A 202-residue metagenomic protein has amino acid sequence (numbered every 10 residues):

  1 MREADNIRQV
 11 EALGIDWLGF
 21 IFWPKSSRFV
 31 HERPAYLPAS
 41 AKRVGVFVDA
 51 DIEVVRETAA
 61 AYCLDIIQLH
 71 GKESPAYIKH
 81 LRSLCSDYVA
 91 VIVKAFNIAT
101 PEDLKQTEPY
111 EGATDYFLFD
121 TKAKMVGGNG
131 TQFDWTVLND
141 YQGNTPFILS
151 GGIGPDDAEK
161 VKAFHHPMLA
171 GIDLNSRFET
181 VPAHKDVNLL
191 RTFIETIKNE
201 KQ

Functional and structural regions predicted by a protein language model:
M1-Q202: Conserved N-terminal beta1-alpha1 strand-loop-helix module at the mouth
